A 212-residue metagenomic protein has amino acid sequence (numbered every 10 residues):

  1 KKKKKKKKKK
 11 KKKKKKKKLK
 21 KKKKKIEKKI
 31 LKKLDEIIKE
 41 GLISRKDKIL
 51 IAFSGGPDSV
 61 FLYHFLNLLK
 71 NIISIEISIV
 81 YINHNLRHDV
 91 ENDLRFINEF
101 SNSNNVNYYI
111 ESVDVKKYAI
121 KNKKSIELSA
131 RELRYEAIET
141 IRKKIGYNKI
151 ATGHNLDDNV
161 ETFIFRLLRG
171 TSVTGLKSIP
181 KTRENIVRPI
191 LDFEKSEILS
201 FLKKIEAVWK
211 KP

Functional and structural regions predicted by a protein language model:
K1-K25: Long, low-complexity Q/N-rich tracts
K23-I51: A short, basic/flexible loop-to-alpha-helix module at the beginning of a structural domain
I43-D93, Y109-V115, P180-T182: ATP-dependent adenylation/pyrophosphate-handling site
S44, T140-N148: Glycine-rich phosphate-binding loop signature in dinucleotide/nucleotide-binding domains
Y63, V90-N98, K195-L199: Short, surface-exposed alpha-helical segments at coil->helix boundaries
H64-N71, E99, T140, R169: Short, well-ordered alpha-helices that flank and scaffold nucleotide-derived cofactor binding pockets
I82-E139, V173: ATP-dependent adenylate-handling ligase core
K149-G153, D158-P212: Catalytic subdomain that performs nucleotidyl-dependent activation
